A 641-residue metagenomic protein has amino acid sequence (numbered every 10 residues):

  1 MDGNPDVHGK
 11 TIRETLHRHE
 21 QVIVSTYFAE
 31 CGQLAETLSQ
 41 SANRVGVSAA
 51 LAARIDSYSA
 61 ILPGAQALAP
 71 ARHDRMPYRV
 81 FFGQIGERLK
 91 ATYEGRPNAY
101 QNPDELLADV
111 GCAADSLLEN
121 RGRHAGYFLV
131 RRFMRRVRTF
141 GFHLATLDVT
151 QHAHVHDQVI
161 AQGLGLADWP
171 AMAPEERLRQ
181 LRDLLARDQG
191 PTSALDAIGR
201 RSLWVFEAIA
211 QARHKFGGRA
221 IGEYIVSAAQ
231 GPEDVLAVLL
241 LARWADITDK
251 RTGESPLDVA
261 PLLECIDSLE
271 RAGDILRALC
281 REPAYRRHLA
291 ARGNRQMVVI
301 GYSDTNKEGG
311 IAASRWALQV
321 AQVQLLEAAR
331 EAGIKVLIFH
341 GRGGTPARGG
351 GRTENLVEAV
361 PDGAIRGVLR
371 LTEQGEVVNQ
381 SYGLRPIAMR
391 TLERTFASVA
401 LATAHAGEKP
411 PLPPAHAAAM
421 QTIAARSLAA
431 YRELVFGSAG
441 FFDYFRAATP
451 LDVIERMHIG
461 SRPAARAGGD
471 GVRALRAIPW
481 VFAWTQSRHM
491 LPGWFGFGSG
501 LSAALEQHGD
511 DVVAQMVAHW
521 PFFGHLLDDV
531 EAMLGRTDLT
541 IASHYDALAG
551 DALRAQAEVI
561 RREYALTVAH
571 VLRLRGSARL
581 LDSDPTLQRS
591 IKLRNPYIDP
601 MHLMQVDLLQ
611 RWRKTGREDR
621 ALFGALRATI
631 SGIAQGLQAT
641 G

Functional and structural regions predicted by a protein language model:
M1-G9, H19, H154, Q230: Extended, well-ordered protein cores
N4, M134-R135, F142-T146, R219-Y224 (+5 more regions): Beta-sheet entry/capping signal
P5-V7, E14, Q21-T150, D157 (+1 more regions): Extended, highly charged clamp/arch subdomains and adjacent linkers that form or line substrate-binding channels
V7-L38, A245-A429: Catalytic or ion-translocation cores adjacent to nucleophile or general acid/base/metal-coordination motifs in diverse
A65, H143, D148-T150, V155-D157 (+8 more regions): Acidic, glycine-enriched catalytic cores built around paired aspartates
P77-Y78, A91, A145-D148, H152-L236 (+4 more regions): Active-site cores of enzymes that catalyze phosphoryl transfer or operate on phosphate-rich substrates
A237-V238, R348-T353, S461: Flexible, glycine/threonine-enriched loop-and-boundary segments that flank and lead into catalytic domains of large
